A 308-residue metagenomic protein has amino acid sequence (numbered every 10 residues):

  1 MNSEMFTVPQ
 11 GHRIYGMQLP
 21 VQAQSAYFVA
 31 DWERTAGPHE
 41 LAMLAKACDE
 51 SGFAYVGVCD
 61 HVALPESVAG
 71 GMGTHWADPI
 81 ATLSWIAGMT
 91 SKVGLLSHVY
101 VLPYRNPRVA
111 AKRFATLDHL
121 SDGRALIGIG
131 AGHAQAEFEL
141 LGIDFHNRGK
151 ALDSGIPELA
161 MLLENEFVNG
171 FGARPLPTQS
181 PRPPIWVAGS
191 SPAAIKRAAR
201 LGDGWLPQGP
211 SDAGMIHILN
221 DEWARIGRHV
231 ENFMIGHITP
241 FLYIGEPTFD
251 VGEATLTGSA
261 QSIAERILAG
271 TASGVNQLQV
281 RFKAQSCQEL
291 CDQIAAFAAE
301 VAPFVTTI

Functional and structural regions predicted by a protein language model:
M1-M89, P210, R281-A284, Q288 (+2 more regions): N-terminal beta1-alpha1-beta2 module of alpha/beta enzyme domains
M1-R13, L19-V21, A47, H146-L176 (+1 more regions): An alpha-helical appendage that flanks or caps ligand/catalytic pockets
N2-R13, E66-G70, S84, P103-L201 (+1 more regions): Internal, glycine-rich beta/alpha segment that forms the wall or movable "lid" of small-molecule/cofactor binding
Y15-M17, V56-V58, G94-S97, A125-I129 (+4 more regions): Hydrophobic faces of well-ordered beta-strands that scaffold small-molecule active sites in alpha/beta enzyme cores
P20-Q22, H61-A63, Y100-L102, G130-A134 (+4 more regions): Active-site beta-loop-alpha junctions enriched in small/polar residues
S25-P38, Y100-R108, R182-S190, P247-Q261: Active-site mouth loops of central-metabolism enzymes
T35-C48, R113, V187-R197, L256-A269: Short, acidic/polar
E50-F53, D122, G202-D203, V275: A structural motif
